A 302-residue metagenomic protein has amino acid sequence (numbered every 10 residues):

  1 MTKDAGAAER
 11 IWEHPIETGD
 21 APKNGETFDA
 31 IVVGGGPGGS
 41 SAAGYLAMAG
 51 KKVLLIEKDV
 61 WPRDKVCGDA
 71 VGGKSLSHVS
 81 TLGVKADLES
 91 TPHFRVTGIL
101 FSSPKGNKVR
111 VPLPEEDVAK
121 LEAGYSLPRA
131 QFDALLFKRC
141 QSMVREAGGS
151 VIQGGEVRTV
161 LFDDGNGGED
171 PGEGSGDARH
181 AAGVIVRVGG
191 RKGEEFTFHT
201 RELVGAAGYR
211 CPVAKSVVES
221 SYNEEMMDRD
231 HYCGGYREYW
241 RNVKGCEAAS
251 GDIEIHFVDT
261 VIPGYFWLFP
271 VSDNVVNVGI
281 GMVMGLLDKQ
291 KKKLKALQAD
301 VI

Functional and structural regions predicted by a protein language model:
M1-A30, Y45-A49: Extreme N-terminal leader/targeting segments of oxidoreductases
I31, G35, A47-C67: Glycine-rich FAD pyrophosphate-binding loop
G39-S40: N-terminal Rossmann-fold NAD(P) dinucleotide-binding loop
A49, R139-I302: Predominantly flavin-linked oxidoreductase catalytic cores and closely associated redox partners
K65-K105: N-terminal FAD cofactor-binding segment of flavoenzymes
H78-T81, S90, F132-S150: N-terminal Rossmann-like dinucleotide/flavin-binding domain of flavoprotein oxidoreductases that bind FAD/FMN
N107-R129, A181-I185, V276-M284: Helix-loop-beta segment of a Rossmann-like dinucleotide-binding subdomain
E116-R139, E238, D288-K293: Short beta-strand to alpha-helix junction loop
